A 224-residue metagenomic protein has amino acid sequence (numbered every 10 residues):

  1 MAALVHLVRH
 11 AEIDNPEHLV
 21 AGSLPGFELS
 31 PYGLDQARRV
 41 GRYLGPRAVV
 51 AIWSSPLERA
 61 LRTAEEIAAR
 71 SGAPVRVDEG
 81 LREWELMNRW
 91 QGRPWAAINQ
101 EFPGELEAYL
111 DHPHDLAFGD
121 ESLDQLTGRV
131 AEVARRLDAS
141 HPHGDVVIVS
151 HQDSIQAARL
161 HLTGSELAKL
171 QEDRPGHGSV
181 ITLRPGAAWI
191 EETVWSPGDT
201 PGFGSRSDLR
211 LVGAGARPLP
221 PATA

Functional and structural regions predicted by a protein language model:
M1-A3, W84-A97, A139-G144, L160-A224: Acidic, low-complexity terminal tails and accessory targeting/binding regions of phosphate-metabolizing enzymes
L4-H10: Short, hydrophobic/glycine-enriched beta-strand segments
A11, Q152: Active-site metal-binding loops of divalent metal-dependent hydrolases
E12-E66, F118-A131: Loop-to-helix element that buttresses phosphate recognition and phosphoryl-transfer chemistry
R39-L106, T223: Phosphate-coordination/substrate-recognition cap region in phosphate-metabolizing enzymes
R59, S154-I155: Alpha-helix capping/helix-boundary segments
G104-Q125, A214-P220: Short glycine/proline- and acidic residue-enriched helix-loop micro-motifs that form flexible lids or anion-recognition
